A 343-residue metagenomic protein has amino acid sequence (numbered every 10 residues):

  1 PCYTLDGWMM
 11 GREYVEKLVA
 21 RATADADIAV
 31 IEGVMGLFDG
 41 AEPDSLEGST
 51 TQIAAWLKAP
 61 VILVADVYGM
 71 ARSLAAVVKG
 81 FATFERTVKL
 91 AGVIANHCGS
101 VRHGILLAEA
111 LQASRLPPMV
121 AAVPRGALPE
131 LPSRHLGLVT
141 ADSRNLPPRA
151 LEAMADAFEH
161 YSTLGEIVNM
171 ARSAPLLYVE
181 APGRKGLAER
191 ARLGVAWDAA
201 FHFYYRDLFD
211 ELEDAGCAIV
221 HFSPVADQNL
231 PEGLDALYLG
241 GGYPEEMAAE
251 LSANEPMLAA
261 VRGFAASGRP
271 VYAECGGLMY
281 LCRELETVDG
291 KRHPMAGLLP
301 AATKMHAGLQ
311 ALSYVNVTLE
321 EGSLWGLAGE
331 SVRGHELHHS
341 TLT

Functional and structural regions predicted by a protein language model:
P1-L57, V61, A65-K89, V101-I105: ATP-dependent carboxylate-amine ligase catalytic core
G7, P117-A127, A218-A226: Beta-strand->loop->alpha-helix junctions that form or flank phosphate-binding loops in nucleotide-handling enzymes
V30-E32, I62, I94, G194 (+1 more regions): Structural motif
A59, P117, A266-P270: A short helix->loop->beta-strand "cap" motif at the edges of active sites that frequently abuts
A71-K185: Internal gly/pro-rich beta-alpha loop/helix module that stabilizes soluble enzyme cofactors or their anionic handles
G186-E189, F201-E211, A218-V220, M305 (+1 more regions): C-terminal and late-domain segments of enzyme folds
A191-N254, A259-A266: Phosphate-binding active sites in nucleotide-utilizing proteins
P244-W325: Cysteine-nucleophile active-site neighborhood
